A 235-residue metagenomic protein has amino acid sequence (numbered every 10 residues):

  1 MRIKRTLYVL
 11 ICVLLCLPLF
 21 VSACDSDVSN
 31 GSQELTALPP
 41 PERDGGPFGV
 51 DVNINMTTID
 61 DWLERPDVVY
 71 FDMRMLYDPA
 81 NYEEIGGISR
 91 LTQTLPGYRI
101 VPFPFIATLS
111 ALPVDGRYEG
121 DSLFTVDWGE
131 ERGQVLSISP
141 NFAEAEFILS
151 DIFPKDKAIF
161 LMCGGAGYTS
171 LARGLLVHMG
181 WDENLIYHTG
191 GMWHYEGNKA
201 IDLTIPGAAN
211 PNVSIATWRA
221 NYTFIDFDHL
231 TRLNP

Functional and structural regions predicted by a protein language model:
M1-I11: Bacterial N-terminal signal peptides that target proteins for export
T6-L7, M56, G86: Hydrophobic alpha-helical segments with strong N-terminal bias
L10-P18: Bacterial N-terminal signal peptides
L19-A23: C-terminal motif of bacterial Sec signal peptides marking the signal peptidase cleavage site
C24-N53, W62, L76-F160, G165-P235: Rhodanese-like catalytic fold shared by cysteine-dependent sulfurtransferases and DSP/PTP-type phosphatases
M56-P66: A short acidic-Thr-Gly-centered motif at the start of a beta-strand
Y70-D72: Structural scaffold elements adjacent to functional motifs in cytosolic proteins
